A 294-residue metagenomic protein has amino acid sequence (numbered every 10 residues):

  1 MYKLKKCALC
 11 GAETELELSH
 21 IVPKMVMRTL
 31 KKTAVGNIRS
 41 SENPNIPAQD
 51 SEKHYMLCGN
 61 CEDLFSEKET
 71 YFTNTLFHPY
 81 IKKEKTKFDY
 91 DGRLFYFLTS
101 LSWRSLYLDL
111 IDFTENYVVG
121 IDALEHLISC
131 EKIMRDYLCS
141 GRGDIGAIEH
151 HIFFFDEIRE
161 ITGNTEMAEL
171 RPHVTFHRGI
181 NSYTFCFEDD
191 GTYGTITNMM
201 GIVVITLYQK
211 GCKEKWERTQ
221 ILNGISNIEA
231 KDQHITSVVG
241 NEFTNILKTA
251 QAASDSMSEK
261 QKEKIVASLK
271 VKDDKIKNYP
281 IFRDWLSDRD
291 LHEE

Functional and structural regions predicted by a protein language model:
M1-F72, I81: An N-terminal structural lobe/cap that precedes and organizes the functional/catalytic core across diverse proteins
A8, T14, P47-D50, K87-F88 (+2 more regions): A general structural signal for short secondary-structure junctions and capping/turn motifs
G36-D50, T86-L101: Short Fe-S-cluster ligation motifs
I38-R39, T114-V118, N181-T184: Low-complexity, polar-biased intrinsically disordered regions enriched in Pro/Ser/Thr/Gly
L57, E62-K68, L98-K132: Short flanking/linker segments adjacent to small metal-binding domains or redox-active Cys/His motifs
N74-L76: Glycine-rich, phosphate-binding/catalytic loops in enzymes
P79-K87: Short secondary-structure subsegments characteristic of cysteine-rich extracellular domains
D122-E294: C-terminal, charged low-complexity interaction regions
